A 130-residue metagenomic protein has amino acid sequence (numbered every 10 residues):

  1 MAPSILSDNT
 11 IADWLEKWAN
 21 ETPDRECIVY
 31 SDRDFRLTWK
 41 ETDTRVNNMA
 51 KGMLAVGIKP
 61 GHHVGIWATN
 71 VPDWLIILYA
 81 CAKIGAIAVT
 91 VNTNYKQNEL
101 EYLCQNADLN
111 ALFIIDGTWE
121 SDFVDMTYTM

Functional and structural regions predicted by a protein language model:
S4, F35, W39, E120: Flexible, glycine- and charge-enriched loops at secondary-structure boundaries
I5-I28, T44: A short N-terminal helical cap/helix-turn-helix that marks the beginning of AMP-binding/adenylate-forming
L15, I77, T127: Aromatic/hydrophobic pocket-lining residues that form π-stacking "cages" and hydrophobic walls in ligand
D24-Y79, K96-E101: Conserved AMP-binding/adenylate-forming core of the ANL superfamily
I84-M130: Structural core segment of the AMP-binding/adenylate-forming
